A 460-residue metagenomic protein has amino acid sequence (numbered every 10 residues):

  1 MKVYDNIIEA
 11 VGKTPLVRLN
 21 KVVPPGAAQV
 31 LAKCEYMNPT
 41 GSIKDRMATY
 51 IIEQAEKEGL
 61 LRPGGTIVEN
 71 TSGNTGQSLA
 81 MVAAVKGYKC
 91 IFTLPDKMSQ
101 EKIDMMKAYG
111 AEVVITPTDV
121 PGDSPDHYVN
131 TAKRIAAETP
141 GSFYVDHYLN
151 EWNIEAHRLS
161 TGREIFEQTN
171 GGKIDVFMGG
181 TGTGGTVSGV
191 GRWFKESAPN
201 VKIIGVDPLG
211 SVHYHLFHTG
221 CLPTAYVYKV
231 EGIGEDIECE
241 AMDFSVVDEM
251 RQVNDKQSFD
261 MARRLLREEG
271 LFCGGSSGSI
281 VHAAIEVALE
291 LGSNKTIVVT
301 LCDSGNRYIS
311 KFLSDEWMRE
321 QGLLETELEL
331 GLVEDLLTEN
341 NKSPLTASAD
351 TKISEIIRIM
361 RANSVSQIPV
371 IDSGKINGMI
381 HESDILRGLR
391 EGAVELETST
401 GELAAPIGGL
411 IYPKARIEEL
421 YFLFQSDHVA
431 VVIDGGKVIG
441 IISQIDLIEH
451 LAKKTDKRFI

Functional and structural regions predicted by a protein language model:
M1-E334: PLP-dependent amino-acid enzyme catalytic core
I51, L337-N340, M360, A404 (+2 more regions): Methionine-biased hydrophobic packing positions in alpha-helices, especially within tandem helical repeat solenoids
K97-Q100, N340-P344, I353, I376: Short glycine/proline-centered loop/turn elements that form peptide/ligand docking sites
V246, E329-P344, T351, L396-G408: Bateman (tandem CBS) regulatory domains
L345-S364, V370-D372, L389, G409-H428 (+2 more regions): The conserved cystathionine-beta-synthase
I376-M379, I417, V438-I441: Glycine-rich acetyl-CoA-binding "A-motif" of GNAT/NAT acetyltransferases
L386-R387, E391-A393: Alpha-helical adaptor scaffolds
